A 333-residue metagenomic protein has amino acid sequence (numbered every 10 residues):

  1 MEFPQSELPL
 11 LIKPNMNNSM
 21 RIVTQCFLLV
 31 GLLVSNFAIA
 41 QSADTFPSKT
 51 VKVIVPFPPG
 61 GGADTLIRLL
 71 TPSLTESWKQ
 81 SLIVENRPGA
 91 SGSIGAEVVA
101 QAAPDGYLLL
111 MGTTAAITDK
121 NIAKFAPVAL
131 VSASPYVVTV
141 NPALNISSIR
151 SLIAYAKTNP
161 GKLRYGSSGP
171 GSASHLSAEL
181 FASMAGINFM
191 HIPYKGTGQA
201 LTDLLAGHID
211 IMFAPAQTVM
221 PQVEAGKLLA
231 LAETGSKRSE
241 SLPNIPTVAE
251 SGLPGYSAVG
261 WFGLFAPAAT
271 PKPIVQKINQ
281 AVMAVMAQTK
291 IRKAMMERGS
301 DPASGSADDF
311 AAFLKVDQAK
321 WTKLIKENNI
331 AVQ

Functional and structural regions predicted by a protein language model:
M1-S48, R150, V332-Q333: Short, low-complexity disordered leader/linker segments with a strong preference for bacterial N-terminal type II
L10-N15, A40-S42, K49, S73-S77 (+7 more regions): Short hydrophobic alpha-helices and adjacent helix-cap/hinge residues
A40-F125, K162-R164, G186-I211, Q222 (+3 more regions): N-terminal (or domain-start) structured segment
S48-T50, M184-I187, E224, K272-Q333: An extracytoplasmic/periplasmic, membrane-proximal ligand-sensing/linker region
Q101-Y107, A115-Q199, V248, W261-A294: Hinge/capping helix and adjacent helix->loop/strand transition within the periplasmic-binding protein
A133, V219-A287, A319: C-terminal lobe and pocket-closing loops of periplasmic/extracytoplasmic Venus-flytrap solute-binding proteins
